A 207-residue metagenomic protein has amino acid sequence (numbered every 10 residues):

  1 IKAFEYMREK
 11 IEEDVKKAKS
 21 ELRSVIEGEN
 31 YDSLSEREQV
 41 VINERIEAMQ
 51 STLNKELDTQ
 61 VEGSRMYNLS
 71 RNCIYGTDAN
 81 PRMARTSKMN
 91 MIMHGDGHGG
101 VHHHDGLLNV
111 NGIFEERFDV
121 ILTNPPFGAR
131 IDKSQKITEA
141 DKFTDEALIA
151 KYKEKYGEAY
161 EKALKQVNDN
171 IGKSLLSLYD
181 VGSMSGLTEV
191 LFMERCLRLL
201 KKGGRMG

Functional and structural regions predicted by a protein language model:
I1-T123, F127-D145: Conserved S-adenosyl-L-methionine
L34-R45, A79, G157-G207: Conserved Class I SAM-dependent methyltransferase catalytic core
R130-I131, I137, E154, S177-G182: Generic preference for hydrophobic/aromatic residues in regular secondary structure cores
I137-A159: A short, gly/pro- and small-residue-rich
